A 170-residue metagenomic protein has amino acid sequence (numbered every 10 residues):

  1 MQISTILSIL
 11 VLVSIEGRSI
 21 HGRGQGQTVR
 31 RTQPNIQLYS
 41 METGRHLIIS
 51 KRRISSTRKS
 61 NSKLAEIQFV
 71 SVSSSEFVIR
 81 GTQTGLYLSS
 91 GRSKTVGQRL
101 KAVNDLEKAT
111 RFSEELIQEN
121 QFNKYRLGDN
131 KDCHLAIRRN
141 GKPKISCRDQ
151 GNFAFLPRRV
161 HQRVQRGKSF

Functional and structural regions predicted by a protein language model:
Q2-F170: Lectin-like carbohydrate-binding module/patch detector with strong preference for beta-trefoil
